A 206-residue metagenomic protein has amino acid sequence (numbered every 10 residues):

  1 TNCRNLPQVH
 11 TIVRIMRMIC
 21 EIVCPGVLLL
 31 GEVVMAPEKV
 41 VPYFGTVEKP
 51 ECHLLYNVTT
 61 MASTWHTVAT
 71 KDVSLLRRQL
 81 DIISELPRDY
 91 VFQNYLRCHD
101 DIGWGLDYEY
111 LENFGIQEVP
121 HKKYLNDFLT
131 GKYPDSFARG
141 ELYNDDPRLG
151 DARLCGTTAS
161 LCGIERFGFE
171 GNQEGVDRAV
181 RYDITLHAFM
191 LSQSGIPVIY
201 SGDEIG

Functional and structural regions predicted by a protein language model:
T1-G206: Active-site and adjacent substrate-binding regions of carbohydrate-active enzymes
